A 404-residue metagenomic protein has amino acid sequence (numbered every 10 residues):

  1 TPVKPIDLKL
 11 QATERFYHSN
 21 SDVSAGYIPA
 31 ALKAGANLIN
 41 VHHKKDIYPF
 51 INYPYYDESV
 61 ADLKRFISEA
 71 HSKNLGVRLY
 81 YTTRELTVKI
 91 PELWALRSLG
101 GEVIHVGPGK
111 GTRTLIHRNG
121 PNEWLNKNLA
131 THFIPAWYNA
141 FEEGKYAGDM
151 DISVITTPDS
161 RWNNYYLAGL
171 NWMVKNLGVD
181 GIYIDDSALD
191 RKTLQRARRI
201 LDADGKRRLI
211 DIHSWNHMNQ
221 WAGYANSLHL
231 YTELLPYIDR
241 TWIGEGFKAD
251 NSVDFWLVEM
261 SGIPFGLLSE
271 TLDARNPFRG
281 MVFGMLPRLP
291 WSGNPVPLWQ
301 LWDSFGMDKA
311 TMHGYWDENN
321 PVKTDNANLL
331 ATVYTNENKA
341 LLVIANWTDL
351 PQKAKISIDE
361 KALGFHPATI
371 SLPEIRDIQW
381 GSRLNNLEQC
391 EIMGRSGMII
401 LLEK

Functional and structural regions predicted by a protein language model:
T1-I6: Extended acidic/polar, glycine-enriched regions that form or flank non-catalytic beta-rich accessory modules
E14-N171, K175-G181, R191: Aromatic-lined carbohydrate-binding/catalytic grooves of carbohydrate-active enzymes
D185: Extended, alpha-helix-rich binding/interface surfaces that flank or overlap catalytic cores and mediate recognition
R191, R198-E374, S396-M398: Active-site-proximal substrate-binding groove within the catalytic cores of carbohydrate-active enzymes
G381-K404: C-terminal beta-strand-rich structural cap/linker in extracellular carbohydrate-active enzymes
